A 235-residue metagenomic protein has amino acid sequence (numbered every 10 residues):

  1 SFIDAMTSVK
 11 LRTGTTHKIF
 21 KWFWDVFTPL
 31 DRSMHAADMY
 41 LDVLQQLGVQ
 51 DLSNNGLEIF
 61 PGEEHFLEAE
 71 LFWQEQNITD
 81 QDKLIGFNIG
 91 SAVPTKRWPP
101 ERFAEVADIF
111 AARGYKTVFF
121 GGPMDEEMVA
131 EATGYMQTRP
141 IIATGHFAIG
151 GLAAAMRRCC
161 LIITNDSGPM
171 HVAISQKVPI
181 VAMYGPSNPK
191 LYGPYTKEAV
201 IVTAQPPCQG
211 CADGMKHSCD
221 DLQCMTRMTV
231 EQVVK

Functional and structural regions predicted by a protein language model:
S1-K235: Catalytic machinery of carbohydrate-active enzymes, primarily nucleotide-sugar-dependent glycosyltransferases
